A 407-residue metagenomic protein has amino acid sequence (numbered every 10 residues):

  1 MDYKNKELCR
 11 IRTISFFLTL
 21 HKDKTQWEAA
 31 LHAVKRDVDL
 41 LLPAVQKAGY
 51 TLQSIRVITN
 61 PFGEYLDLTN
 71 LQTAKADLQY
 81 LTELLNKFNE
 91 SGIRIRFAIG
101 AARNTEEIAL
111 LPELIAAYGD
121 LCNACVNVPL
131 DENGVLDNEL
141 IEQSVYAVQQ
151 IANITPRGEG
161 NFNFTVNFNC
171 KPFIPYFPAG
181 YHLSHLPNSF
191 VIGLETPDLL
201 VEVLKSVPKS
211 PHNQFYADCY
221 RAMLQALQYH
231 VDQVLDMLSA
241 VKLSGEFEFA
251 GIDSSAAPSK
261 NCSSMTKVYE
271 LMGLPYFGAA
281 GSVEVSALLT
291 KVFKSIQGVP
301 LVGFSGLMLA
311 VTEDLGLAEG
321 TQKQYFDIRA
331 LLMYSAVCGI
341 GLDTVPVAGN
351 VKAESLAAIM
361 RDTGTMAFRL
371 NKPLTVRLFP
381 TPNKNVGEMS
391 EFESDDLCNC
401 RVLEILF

Functional and structural regions predicted by a protein language model:
M1-F407: Anaerobic metallocofactor- and corrinoid-dependent redox/one-carbon enzyme cores, especially those from methanogenesis
